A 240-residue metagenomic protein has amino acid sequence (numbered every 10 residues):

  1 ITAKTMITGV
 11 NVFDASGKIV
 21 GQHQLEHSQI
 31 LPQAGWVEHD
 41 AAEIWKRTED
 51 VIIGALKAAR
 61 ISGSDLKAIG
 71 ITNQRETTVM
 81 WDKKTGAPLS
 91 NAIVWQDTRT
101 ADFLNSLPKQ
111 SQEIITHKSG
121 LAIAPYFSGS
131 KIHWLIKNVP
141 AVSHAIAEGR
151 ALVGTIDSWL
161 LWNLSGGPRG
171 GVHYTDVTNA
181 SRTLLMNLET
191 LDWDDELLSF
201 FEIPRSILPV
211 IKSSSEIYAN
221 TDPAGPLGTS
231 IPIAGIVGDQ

Functional and structural regions predicted by a protein language model:
I1-S90, H117, P209-S213, L227-P232: N-terminal glycine/serine-rich phosphate-binding loop of ATP-dependent small-molecule kinases, especially carbohydrate
A15-K18, K46, D50-K57, N105 (+4 more regions): Replace "anionic and nucleotidyl ligands
A41-I44, T48, T100, S128 (+1 more regions): Conserved donor sugar-nucleotide recognition element shared by glycan-biosynthetic enzymes
V79, D102-S106: Pocket-flanking alpha-helical
K84, S106-Q110, G167: Residue-level signal for well-ordered alpha-helical positions
D97: Carbohydrate-associated surface elements
I115-Q240: Gly/Ser/Thr-rich active-site cleft segment
